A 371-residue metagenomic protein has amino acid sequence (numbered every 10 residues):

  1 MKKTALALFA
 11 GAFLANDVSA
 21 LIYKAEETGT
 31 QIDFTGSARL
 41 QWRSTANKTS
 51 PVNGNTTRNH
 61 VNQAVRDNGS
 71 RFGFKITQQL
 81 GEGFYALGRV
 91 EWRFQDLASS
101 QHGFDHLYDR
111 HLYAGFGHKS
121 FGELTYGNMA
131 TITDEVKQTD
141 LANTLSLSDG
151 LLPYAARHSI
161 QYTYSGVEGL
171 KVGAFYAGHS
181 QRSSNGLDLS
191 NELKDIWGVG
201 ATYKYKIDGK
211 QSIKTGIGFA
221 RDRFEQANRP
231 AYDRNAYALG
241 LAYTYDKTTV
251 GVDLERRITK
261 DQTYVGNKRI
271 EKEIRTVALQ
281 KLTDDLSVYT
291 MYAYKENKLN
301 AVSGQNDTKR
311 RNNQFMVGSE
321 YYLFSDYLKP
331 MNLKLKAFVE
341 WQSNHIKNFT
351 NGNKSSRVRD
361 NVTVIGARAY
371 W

Functional and structural regions predicted by a protein language model:
M1-G29: Cleavable N-terminal export/targeting peptides
I22-W42, H60-Q181, L193, Y203-K206: Outer membrane beta-barrel
T28-T30, L80-E82, S120-G122, E168 (+4 more regions): Short coil turns and loop connectors of transmembrane beta-barrels in diderm outer membranes and organellar homologs
T30, R58-S70, L107-R110, Y154-H158 (+5 more regions): Residues that define the transmembrane beta-barrel architecture of outer-membrane proteins
I32-L40, E82, A86-G88, L124 (+10 more regions): Transmembrane beta-strands of outer-membrane beta-barrel proteins
L40-A46, W92-D96, N128-I132, Y176-S180 (+8 more regions): Transmembrane beta-strands of outer-membrane beta-barrel pores
K194-Y322, P330: Detector for outer-membrane/organellar transmembrane beta-barrel domains, recognizing the amphipathic beta-strand
V317-L323, V358-W371: Outer-membrane beta-barrel "beta-signal"
